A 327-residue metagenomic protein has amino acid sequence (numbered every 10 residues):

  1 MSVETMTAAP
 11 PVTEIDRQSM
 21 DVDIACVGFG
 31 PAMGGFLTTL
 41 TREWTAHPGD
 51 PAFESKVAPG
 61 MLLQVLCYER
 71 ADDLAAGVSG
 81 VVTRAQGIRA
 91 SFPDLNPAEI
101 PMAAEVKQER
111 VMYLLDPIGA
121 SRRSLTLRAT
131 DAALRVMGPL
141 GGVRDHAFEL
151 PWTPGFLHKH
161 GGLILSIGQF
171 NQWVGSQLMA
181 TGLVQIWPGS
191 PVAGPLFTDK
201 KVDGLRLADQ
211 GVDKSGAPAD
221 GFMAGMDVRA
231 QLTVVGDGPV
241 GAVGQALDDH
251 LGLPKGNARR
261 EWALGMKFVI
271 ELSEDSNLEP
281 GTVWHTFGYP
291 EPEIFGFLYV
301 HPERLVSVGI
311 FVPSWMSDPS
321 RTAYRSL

Functional and structural regions predicted by a protein language model:
M1-A25, T39-Q64, Q172, V212: Extreme N-terminal leader/targeting segments of oxidoreductases
S19, G119-R122, R128-D131, P139-E149 (+1 more regions): Short, mixed charged/polar active-site loops that provide acid/base catalysis or chelate metal/phosphate cofactors
D23-V27, Q64-D72, A230-V235: Extended hydrophobic secondary-structure segments that form protein cores and membrane-embedded regions
F29-P31, R70, I167: Glycine-rich Rossmann-fold phosphate-binding loop(s) that bind the pyrophosphate of adenine dinucleotide cofactors
A32, D73, V240: Conserved Rossmann-like nucleotide-cofactor binding loop
T39-E43, H47-D50, A58-G141: N-terminal FAD cofactor-binding segment of flavoenzymes
T39-R42, V57-M61, S166-G168, Q172-W173 (+1 more regions): Predominantly flavin-linked oxidoreductase catalytic cores and closely associated redox partners
G142-N171, S176, F311-P313: Helix-loop-beta segment of a Rossmann-like dinucleotide-binding subdomain
